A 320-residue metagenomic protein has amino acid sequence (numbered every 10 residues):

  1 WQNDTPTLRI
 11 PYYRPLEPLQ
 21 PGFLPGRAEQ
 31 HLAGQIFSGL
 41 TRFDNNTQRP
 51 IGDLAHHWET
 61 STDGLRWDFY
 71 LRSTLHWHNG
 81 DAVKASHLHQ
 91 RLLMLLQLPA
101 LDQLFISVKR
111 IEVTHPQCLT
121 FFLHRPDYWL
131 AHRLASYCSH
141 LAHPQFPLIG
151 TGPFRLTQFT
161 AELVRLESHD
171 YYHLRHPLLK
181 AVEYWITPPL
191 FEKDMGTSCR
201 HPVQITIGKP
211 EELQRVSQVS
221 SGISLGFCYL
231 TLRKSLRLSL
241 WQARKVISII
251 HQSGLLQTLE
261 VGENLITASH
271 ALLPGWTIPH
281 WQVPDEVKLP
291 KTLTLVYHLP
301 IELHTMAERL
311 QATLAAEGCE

Functional and structural regions predicted by a protein language model:
P6-E17, H56, R66-F69, L119-T120 (+4 more regions): Short, well-ordered beta-strand elements
Y12-T60, L93: N-terminal lobe/hinge region of extracytoplasmic solute-binding protein
P25, H57-A100: Aromatic- and charge-enriched surface segment that lines or borders ligand/interaction sites
G80, L190-V203, E308-E317: Short helices/loops that flank or line small-molecule/ion binding pockets
L101-Q145, P153-Q158: Surface-exposed binding/hinge segments that line and control ligand-binding clefts or catalytic entry sites
Y171-L213: Ligand-site clamp/hinge motif
I223, S235-T277: Periplasmic-binding protein-like
Q282-E320: Ligand/substrate-recognition segments at binding pockets and active sites
